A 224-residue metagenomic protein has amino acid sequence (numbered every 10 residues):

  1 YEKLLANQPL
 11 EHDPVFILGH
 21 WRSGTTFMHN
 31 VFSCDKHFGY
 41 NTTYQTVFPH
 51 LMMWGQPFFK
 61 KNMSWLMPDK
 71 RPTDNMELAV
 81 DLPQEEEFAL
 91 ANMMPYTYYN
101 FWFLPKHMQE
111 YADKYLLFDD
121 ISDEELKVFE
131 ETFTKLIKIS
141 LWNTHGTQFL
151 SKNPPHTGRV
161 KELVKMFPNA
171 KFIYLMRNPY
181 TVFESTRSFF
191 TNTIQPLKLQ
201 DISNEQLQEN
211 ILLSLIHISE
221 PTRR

Functional and structural regions predicted by a protein language model:
Y1-D13: Extreme N-terminal, non-catalytic leader segments that precede Walker-type/kinase nucleotide-binding cores
I17-S33: Glycine-rich phosphate-binding P-loop
L18-H20, L150-P154: Short His-Asn-centered micro-motif
D35-T43: Post-Walker A helix-loop "phosphate-sensing" segment adjacent to the P-loop in P-loop NTPases
V47-F149: PAPS-dependent sulfation machinery
L163-S188: Conserved phosphate-donor/acceptor-positioning beta-strand/loop module used by diverse small-molecule
E184-L215: PAPS-dependent sulfotransferase catalytic core
I216-R224: Residue-level detector of conserved catalytic or cofactor/ligand-binding positions in enzyme active sites
